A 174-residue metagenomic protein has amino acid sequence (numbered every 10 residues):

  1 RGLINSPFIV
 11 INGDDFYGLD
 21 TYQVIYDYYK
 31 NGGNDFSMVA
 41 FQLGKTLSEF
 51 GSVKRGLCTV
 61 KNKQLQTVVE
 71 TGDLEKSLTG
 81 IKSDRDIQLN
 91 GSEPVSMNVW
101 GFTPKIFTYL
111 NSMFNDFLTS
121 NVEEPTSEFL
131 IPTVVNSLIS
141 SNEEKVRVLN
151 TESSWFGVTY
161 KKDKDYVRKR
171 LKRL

Functional and structural regions predicted by a protein language model:
R1: Short, conserved alpha-helix that lines the donor NDP-sugar binding/gating region of sugar-transfer enzymes
N5, G33-N34, E143-E144: Short, high-confidence coil segments that cap the C-terminus of an alpha-helix and link into the following beta-strand
F8-I9: Short aromatic/hydrophobic "clamp" motif used to bind/position activated sugar donors
G13-F16: The conserved acidic donor/metal-binding loop of glycosyltransferases
G18-W100, P104: Conserved core of the sugar-phosphate nucleotidyltransferase
K61, V68, E75-L174: Conserved alpha/beta core of the MobA/IspD/sugar-nucleotide pyrophosphorylase nucleotidyltransferase superfamily
